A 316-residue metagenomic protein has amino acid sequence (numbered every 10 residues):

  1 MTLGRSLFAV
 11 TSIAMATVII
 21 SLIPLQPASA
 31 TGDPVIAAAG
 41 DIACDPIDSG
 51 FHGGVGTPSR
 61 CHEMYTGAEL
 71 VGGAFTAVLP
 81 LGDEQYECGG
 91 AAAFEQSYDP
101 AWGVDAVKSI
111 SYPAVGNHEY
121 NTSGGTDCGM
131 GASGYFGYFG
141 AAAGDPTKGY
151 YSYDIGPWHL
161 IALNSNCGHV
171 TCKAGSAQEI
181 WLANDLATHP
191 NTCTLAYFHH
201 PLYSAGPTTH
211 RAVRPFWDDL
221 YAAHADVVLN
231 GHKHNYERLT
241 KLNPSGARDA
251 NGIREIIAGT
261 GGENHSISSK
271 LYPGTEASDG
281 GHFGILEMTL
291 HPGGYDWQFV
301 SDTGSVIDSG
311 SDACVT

Functional and structural regions predicted by a protein language model:
R5-A16: Sec-dependent N-terminal signal peptides
T17-D33: C-terminal region of N-terminal signal peptides and the immediate post-cleavage residues of exported proteins
S29-A93, N184, S204: N-terminal active-site segment of His-dependent metallophosphoesterases
I36-A38, V78-P80, P113-A114, A196 (+1 more regions): Residue-level marker for buried hydrophobic side chains located in beta-strands that build the well-ordered beta-sheet
S49-T57, Y86-C193, T209-A222, V227 (+2 more regions): Extended active-site neighborhood of metal-dependent phosphoesterases/phosphodiesterases
H189-A205: Short acidic, glycine-rich surface-loop motifs adjacent to enzyme active sites
Q298-I307: Short, solvent-exposed aromatic-acidic interface loops
S311-C314: Short, solvent-exposed beta-strand-to-loop segments that form ligand-recognition rims of beta-rich domains
